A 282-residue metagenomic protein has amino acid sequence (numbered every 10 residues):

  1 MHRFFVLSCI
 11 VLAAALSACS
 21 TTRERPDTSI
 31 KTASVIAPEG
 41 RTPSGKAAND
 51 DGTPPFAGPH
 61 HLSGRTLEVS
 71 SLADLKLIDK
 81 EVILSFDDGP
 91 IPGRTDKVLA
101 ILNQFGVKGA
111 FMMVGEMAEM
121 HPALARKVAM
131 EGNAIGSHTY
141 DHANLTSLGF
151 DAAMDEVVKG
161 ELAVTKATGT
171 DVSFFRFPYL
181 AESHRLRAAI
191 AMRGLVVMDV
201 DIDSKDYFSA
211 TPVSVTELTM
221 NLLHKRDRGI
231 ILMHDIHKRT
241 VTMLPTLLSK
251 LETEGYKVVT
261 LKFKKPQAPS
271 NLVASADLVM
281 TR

Functional and structural regions predicted by a protein language model:
H2-R3, S8, C19-S85, I91-Q104 (+2 more regions): N-terminal pre-catalytic segment of deacetylase/amide-hydrolase enzymes
D50-L148, A152, E156-K166, T170: Active-site beta->alpha N-cap acidic-glycine motif
D87, L102, I135-H138, F175 (+3 more regions): Conserved, mostly hydrophobic/aromatic
D88-P92, E116-E119, I135, D141-N144 (+5 more regions): Solvent-exposed loop/turn segments at secondary-structure junctions within structured extracellular/periplasmic domains
R94, M130, A143-T168, A181-D227 (+1 more regions): Alpha-helical scaffold elements lining the catalytic groove of polysaccharide deacetylases
K108, A134, V196, D203 (+1 more regions): Residue-level detector of anion-binding/catalytic polar loops
R226-K262: Catalytic grooves of carbohydrate-active enzymes
